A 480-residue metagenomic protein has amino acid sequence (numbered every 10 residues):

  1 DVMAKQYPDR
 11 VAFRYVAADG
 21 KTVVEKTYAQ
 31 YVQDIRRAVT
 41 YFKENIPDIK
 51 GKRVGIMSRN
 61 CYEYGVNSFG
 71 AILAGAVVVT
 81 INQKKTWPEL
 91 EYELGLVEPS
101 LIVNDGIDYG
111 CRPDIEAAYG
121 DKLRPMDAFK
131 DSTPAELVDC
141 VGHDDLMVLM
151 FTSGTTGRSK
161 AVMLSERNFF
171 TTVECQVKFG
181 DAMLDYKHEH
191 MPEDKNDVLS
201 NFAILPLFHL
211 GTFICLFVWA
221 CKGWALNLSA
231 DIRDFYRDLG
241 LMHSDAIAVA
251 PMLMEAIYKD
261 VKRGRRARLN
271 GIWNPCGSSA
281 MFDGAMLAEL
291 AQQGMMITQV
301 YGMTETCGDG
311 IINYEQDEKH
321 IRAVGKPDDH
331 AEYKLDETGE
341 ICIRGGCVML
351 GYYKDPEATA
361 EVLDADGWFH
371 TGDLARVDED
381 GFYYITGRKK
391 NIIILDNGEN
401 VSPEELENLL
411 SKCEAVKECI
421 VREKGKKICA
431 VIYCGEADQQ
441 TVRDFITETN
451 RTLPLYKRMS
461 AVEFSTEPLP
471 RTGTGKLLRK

Functional and structural regions predicted by a protein language model:
P8-V11, T133-F151, G157-R158, L184-S200: Conserved pre-ATP/AMP-binding loop-to-beta segment of ANL
V24-K26, V39-K85, I204: Conserved AMP-binding/adenylate-forming
E25-A29, M147-C175: Conserved AMP-binding A3 loop
F69, L73-C140, K426-C429, C434-D438: Structural core segment of the AMP-binding/adenylate-forming
F170-S200, L207-G271: Conserved AMP-binding/adenylation subdomain of ANL enzymes
D245-V249, Y258-K319, E332, K417: Gly/Ser/Thr-rich phosphate-binding loop
K326-D329, D336-V362, F382, N397-V401: Conserved ATP/PPi-binding loop(s) of AMP-dependent carboxylate-activating enzymes
G345, L350-G351, L374-K457: AMP-binding/adenylate-forming catalytic core of the ANL superfamily
